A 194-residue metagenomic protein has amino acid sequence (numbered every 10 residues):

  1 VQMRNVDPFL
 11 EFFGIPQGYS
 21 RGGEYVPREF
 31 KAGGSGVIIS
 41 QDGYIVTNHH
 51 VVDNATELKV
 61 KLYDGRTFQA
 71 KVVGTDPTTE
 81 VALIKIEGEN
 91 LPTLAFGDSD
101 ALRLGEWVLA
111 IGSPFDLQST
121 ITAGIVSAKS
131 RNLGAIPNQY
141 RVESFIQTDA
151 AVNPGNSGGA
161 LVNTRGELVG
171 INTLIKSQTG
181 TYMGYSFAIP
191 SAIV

Functional and structural regions predicted by a protein language model:
V1-V194: Serine-dependent protease modules
